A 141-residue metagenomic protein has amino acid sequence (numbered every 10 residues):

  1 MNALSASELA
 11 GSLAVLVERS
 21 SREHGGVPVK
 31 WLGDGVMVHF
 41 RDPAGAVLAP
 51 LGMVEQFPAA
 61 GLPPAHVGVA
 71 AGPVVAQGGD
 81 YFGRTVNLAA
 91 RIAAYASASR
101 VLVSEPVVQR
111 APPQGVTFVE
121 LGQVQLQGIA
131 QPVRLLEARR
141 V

Functional and structural regions predicted by a protein language model:
M1-L48: Catalytic NTP-binding/metal-coordinating core of nucleotidyl cyclase/transferase enzymes
M37-V141: Catalytic beta-strand-to-alpha-helix segment of the class III nucleotidyl cyclase homology domain
